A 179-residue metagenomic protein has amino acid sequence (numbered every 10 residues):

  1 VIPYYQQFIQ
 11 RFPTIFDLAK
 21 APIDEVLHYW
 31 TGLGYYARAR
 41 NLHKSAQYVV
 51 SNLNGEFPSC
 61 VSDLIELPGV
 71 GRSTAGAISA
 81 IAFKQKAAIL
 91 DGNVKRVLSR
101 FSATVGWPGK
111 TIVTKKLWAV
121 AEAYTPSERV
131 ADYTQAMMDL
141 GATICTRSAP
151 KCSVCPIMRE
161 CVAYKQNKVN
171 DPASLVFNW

Functional and structural regions predicted by a protein language model:
V1-S153, I157-V169, L175: Catalytic cores of DNA base-excision repair glycosylases
N178-W179: Short Gly/Pro-enriched turn/cap motifs at secondary-structure boundaries
